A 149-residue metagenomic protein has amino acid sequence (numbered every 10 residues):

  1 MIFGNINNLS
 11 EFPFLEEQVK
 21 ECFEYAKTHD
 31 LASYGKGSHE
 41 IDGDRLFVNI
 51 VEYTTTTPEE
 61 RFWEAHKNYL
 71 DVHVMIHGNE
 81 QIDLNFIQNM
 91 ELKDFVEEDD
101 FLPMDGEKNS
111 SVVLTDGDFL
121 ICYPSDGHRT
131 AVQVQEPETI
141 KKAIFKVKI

Functional and structural regions predicted by a protein language model:
M1-K36, I41-D42, D116: Surface/interface-facing alpha-helical segments and adjacent flexible terminal/loop regions used for partner/assembly
S38-T57, W63, K67-H77: A short glycine-rich, His/Asp/Glu-containing loop-to-beta-strand
R45, Y69, N79-Q81, D118-F119 (+1 more regions): Structural motif
P58-H66, H73, L84-N85, V112 (+1 more regions): Short histidine-centered beta-strand/loop micro-motifs that create catalytic or ligand/metal-coordination sites
N68, M104-N109: Short alpha-helix capping/helix-loop boundary micro-motifs
N68-L70, V74-I82, Q88-M90, E97-D100: Glycine- and acidic-residue-biased ligand/ion/polar-headgroup-sensing regions
V72, F119-I121, P137-I149: A short hydrophobic beta-strand segment most commonly corresponding to one strand of the jelly-roll/cupin
V113-V132: Conserved metal-binding segment of the jelly-roll/cupin
